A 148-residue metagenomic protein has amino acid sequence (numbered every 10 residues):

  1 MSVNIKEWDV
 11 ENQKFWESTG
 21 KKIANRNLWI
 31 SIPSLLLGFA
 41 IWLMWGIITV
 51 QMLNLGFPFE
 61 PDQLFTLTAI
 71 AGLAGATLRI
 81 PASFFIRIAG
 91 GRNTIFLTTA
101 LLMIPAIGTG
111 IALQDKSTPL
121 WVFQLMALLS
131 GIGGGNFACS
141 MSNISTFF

Functional and structural regions predicted by a protein language model:
R26-F59: Extracytoplasmic
S34-F39, G72, F123-G131: Helical-face signature of the major facilitator-like transporter fold
F59-A71, P119, F123: Juxtamembrane helix-start elements in MFS-like secondary transporters
T66-F84: Central cavity-lining transmembrane alpha-helices of secondary-active solute carriers, predominantly the Major
A100-S117: C-terminal ends and interior cores of transmembrane alpha-helices in multi-pass membrane transporters/permeases
P105, P119-F137: Hydrophobic core of transmembrane alpha-helices in multi-pass small-molecule transporters, especially MFS/SLC-type
G135-F148: Intracellular juxtamembrane helix-capping segments at the cytosolic ends of symmetry-related transmembrane helices
